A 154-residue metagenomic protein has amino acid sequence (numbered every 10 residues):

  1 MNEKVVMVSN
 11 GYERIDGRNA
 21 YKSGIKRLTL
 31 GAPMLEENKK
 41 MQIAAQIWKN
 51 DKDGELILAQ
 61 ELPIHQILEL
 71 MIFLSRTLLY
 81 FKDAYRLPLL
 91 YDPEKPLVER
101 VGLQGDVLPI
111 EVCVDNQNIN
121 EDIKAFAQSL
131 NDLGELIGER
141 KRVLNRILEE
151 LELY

Functional and structural regions predicted by a protein language model:
M1-N38, D53: N-terminal "first-domain core" detector
I25-Q60, K82, L89-L103: A short, structured beta-strand/loop element
D53, I57-H65, D106, I110-C113: Short, solvent-exposed segments of well-ordered alpha helices
I67-R76: Elongated alpha-helical scaffolds
T77, F81-A84: Solvent-exposed amphipathic alpha-helical surface segments
P96-E150: Charged/polar low-complexity intrinsically disordered segments, enriched in acidic residues
L153-Y154: C-terminal non-catalytic accessory extensions
